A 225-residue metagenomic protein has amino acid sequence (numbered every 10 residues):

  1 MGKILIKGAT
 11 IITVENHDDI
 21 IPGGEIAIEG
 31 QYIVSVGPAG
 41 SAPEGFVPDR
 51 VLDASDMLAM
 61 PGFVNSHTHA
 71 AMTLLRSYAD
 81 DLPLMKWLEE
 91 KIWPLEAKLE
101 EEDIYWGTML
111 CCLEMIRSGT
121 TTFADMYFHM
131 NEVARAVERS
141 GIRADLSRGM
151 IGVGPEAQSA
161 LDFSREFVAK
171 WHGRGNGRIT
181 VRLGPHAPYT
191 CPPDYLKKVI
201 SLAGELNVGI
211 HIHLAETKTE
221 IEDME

Functional and structural regions predicted by a protein language model:
M1-F46: N-terminal metal-binding scaffold of metallo-dependent hydrolase/deaminase domains
I4-K7, E44-K86, M109, I116-R117: Replace "His-x-His-based motif
A9, I26, Q31, D56 (+6 more regions): Divalent metal-coordination and catalytic microenvironments
G24-E25, R50, V181: Extracytoplasmic/periplasmic beta-strand context in beta-sandwich domains, especially the cupredoxin/COX2 CuA-binding
S55, A59, L82-H129, P188-Y195: Divalent metal-binding segments
T68-A70, F128, E216: Short, glycine/acidic-enriched loop or turn micro-motifs at the edges of active sites
L74-W106, L113, S140-I151, E216-E225: Active-site gating loops and adjacent loop-to-helix segments of metal-dependent hydrolytic enzymes
E132-E225: Metal-coordinating catalytic core of metallo-dependent amide/deamination hydrolases
